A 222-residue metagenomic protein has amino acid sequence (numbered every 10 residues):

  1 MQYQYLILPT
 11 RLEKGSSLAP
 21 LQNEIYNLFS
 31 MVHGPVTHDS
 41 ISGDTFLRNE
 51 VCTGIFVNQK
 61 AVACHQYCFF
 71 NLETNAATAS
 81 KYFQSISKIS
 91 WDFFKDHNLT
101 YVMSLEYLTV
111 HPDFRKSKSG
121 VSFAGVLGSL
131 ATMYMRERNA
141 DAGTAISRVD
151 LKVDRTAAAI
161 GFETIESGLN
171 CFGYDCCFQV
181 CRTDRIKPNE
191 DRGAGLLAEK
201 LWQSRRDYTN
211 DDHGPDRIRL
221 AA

Functional and structural regions predicted by a protein language model:
M1-V36, P112, M133-A222: Terminal substrate-recognition subdomain of acyl/acetyltransferases
D39-D44, C52, W91-K95, E166-G168: Catalytic micro-motifs at enzyme active sites that drive phosphoryl/nucleotidyl and oxygen chemistry
D44-G54, K60, L72-A77: A short helix-loop-beta-strand connector motif used in the catalytic cores of GNAT acetyltransferases and, in some
T45-L47, V126-L127, V149: Short, glycine/acidic-rich beta->alpha junctions
N49-T53, Y101, Y174-V180: Short beta-strand micro-motifs in enzyme catalytic cores
G54, Q59-F69, S104: Conserved beta-strand in the GNAT
C68-H111: Conserved acyl-donor/pantetheine-binding loop and adjacent beta-alpha core of acyl/acetyltransferases and related
V110, K116-M133: Conserved acetyl-CoA-binding loop-helix of GNAT-fold acetyltransferases
